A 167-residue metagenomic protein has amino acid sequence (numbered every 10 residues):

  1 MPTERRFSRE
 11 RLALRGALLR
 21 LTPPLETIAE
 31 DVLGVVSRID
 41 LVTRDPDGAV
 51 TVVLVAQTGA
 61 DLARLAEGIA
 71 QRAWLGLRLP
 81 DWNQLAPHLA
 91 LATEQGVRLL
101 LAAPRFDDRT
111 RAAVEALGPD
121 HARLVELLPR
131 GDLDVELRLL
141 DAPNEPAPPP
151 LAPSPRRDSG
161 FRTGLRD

Functional and structural regions predicted by a protein language model:
M1-D167: Charged, terminal alpha-helix-loop-beta segments that serve as non-catalytic nucleic-acid engagement and/or assembly
